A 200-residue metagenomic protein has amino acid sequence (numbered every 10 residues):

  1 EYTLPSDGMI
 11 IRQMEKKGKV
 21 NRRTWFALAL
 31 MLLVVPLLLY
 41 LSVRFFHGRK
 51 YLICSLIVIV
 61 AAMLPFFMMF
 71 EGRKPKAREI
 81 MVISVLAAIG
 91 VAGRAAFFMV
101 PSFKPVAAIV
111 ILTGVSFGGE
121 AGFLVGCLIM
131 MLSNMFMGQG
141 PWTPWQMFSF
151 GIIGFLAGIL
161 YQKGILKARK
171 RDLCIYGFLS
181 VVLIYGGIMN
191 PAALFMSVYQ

Functional and structural regions predicted by a protein language model:
E1-Q13: N-terminal amphipathic/basic-hydrophobic helices that include classical n-h-c signal peptides and signal-anchor
E15-I111: Hydrophobic transmembrane alpha-helices
E15-L56, T143-P144, K163-Q200: Membrane-embedded alpha-helical hairpins and interfacial helices in multi-pass inner-membrane proteins
L30, V34, V60, V85 (+8 more regions): Lipid-exposed faces of alpha-helical membrane segments in multi-pass integral membrane proteins
P65-M68, V106-G122, L156, L160: Generic transmembrane alpha-helix motif of multi-pass integral membrane proteins
K76-E79, G119-L124, L166-D172: Membrane-helix interface segments
I80-V85, A108, F123-C127, P144-F148 (+1 more regions): Hydrophobic alpha-helical transmembrane segments
A92-A107, C127-Y161: Interfacial aromatic-anchored transmembrane helix boundaries in multi-pass membrane proteins
